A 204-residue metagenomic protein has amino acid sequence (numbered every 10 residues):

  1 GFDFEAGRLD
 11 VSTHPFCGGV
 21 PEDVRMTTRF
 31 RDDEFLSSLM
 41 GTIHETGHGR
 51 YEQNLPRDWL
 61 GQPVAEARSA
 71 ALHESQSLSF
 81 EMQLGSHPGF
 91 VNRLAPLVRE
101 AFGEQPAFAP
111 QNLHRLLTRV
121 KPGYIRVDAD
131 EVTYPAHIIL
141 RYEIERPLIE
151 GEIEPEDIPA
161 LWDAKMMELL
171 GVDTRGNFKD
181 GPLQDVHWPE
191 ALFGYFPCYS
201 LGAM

Functional and structural regions predicted by a protein language model:
G1-F35: Contiguous, non-catalytic segments that form substrate-binding/exosite surfaces or channel walls
T13-R25, G49-R57, P110-R119, T174-P182: Active-site-adjacent bridging/hinge elements
T13-V20, P63-H73: Beta-rich nucleic-acid/ligand-interaction surfaces
T27-D32, P56-S69: Short helix/strand-bridging catalytic loops that position acidic/His residues to coordinate divalent metals and engage
S37-R57, E74-E81: Active-site recognition of the HExxH zinc-binding catalytic motif
S77, I144, G202: Hydrophobic, well-ordered secondary-structure elements that form the walls of internal hydrophobic environments
S86-E190: Long, amphipathic alpha-helical stalk/connector segments used for oligomerization, subunit docking, or mechanical
A191-M204: C-terminal substrate/ligand-recognition segments
